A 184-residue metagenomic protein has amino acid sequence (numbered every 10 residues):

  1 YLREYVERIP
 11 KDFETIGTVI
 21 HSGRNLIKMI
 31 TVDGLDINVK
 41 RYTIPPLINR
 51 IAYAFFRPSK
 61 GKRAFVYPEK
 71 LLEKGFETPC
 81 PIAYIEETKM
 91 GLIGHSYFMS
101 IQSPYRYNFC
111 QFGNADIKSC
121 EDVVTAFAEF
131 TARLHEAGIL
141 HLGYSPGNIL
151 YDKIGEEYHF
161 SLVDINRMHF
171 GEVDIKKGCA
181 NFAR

Functional and structural regions predicted by a protein language model:
L2-N108, A126-A137: Conserved ATP-binding subdomain of kinase catalytic cores across diverse folds
N108-I117: AlphaC helix of the protein kinase catalytic domain
C120-V124: Short alpha-helical scaffold element within the canonical Hanks-type protein kinase domain
G138, G143: Conserved catalytic-loop position in the HRD/HxD motif
Y144-Y151: Hydrophobic residue at the +6 position relative to the catalytic HRD Asp in the kinase catalytic loop
Y151-E157: Activation-loop N-terminal segment of eukaryotic-like protein kinases
Y158-R184: C-lobe/activation-segment region of protein kinase-like
